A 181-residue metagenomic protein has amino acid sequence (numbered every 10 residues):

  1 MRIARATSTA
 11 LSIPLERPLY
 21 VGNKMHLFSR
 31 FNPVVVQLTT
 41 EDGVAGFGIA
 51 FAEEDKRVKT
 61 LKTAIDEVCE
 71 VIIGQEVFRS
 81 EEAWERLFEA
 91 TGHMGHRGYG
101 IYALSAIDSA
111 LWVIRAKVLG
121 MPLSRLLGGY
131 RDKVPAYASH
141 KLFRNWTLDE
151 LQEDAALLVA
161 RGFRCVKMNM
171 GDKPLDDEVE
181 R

Functional and structural regions predicted by a protein language model:
M1-F47, F51-E53: Structured beta-strand/loop patches that form or line metal/cofactor-binding pockets in enzymes
R5, T39-V118: Metal- or metallocofactor-binding catalytic centers and their adjacent structured scaffolds across diverse enzyme
T9-S12, H93, L142: Active-site/binding-pocket entry motifs
L27-R30, L127-Y130, A160: Solvent-exposed alpha-helices and their adjacent loops that cap or buttress functional pockets in soluble metabolic
D42, L119-R144: N-terminal small/glycine-rich loop or linker at the start of catalytic domains across soluble metabolic enzymes
S109-L119, Q152-R161: Alpha-helical scaffold segments that flank or form the walls of functional sites
D132-R181: Metal-dependent enolase-superfamily TIM-barrel catalytic cores that perform enediolate-based chemistry
